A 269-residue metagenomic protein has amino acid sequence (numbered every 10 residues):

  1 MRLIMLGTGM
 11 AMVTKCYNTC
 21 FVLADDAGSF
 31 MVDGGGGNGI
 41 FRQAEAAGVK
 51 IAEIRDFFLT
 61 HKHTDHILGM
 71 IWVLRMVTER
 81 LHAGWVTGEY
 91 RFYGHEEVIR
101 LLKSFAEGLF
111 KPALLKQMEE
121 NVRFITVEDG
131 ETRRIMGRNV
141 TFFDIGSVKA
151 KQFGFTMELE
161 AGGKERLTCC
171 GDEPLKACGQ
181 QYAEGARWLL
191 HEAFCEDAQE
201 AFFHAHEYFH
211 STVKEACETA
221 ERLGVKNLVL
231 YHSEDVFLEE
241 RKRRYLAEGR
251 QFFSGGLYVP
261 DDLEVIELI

Functional and structural regions predicted by a protein language model:
M1-A47, K151-D172: Conserved beta-strand hairpin/beta-sheet module of binuclear metal-dependent hydrolase folds, prominently
L3, D33, A44, H61 (+8 more regions): Divalent metal-coordination and catalytic microenvironments
A11, F92, V98-I99, S233-L238: Short histidine/acidic/glycine/proline-rich micro-motifs that form metal- and phosphate-coordinating active-site loops
V13-K15, T126-A198: Active-site-proximal loop/helix segment associated with metal-binding centers of metalloenzymes
V32-G35, I54-H61, D65, G69 (+5 more regions): Active-site neighborhood of phospho(di)ester-bond hydrolases with catalytic His/Asp-centered motifs
N38-Y90: Active-site metal-binding motif and surrounding structural segment of the metallo-beta-lactamase
V86-K151, E160, Y258, D262: Metallo-beta-lactamase
P174-L263: Cap/insert and terminal regions of metallo-dependent hydrolase folds
